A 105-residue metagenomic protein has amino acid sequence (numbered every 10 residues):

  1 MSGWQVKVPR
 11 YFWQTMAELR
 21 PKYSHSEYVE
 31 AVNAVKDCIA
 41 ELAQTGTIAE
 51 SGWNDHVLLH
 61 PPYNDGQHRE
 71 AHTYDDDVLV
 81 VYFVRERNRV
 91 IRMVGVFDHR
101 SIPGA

Functional and structural regions predicted by a protein language model:
M1-D77, E86-V90, H99-A105: Basic, Lys/Arg-enriched alpha-helical interface segments
V81, M93-V94: A structural signal for short, hydrophobic beta-strand segments that form beta-sheets in beta-rich/all-beta domains
